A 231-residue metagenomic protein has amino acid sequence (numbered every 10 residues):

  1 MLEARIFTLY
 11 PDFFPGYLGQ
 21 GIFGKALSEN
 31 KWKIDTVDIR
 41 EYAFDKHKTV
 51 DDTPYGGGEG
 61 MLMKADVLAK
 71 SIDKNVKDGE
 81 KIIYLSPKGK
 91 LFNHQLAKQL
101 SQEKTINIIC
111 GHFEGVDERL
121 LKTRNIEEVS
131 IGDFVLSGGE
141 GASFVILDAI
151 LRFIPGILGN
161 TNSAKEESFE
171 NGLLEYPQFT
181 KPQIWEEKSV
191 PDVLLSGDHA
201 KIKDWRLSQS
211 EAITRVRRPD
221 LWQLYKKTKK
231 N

Functional and structural regions predicted by a protein language model:
M1-D73, L195-Q223: N-terminal nucleotide/polyanion-binding subdomain common to many enzyme families
R5-F7, D35-V37, I83, I106-I108 (+1 more regions): Hydrophobic/aromatic beta-strand patches that form the interior of the parallel beta-sheet core in alpha/beta enzyme
G21-K25, K98-Q102, T123-R124: Short, solvent-exposed amphipathic alpha-helical segments in soluble enzyme and RNA/protein-processing domains
E59-L62, L91, F113, D117 (+5 more regions): Gly/Ser/Thr-rich beta-alpha loop segments that engage phosphate groups in nucleotides
L62-H112, D117: S-adenosyl-L-methionine/SAH cofactor-binding core of RNA-modifying enzymes
P87-K88, S168, V216-N231: Charge-dense polyanion-binding interfaces
L120-E167: Structured adenosyl-cofactor binding patch, chiefly the S-adenosyl-L-methionine
G141, F153-D192: Internal, active-site/partner-interface "lid" segment
